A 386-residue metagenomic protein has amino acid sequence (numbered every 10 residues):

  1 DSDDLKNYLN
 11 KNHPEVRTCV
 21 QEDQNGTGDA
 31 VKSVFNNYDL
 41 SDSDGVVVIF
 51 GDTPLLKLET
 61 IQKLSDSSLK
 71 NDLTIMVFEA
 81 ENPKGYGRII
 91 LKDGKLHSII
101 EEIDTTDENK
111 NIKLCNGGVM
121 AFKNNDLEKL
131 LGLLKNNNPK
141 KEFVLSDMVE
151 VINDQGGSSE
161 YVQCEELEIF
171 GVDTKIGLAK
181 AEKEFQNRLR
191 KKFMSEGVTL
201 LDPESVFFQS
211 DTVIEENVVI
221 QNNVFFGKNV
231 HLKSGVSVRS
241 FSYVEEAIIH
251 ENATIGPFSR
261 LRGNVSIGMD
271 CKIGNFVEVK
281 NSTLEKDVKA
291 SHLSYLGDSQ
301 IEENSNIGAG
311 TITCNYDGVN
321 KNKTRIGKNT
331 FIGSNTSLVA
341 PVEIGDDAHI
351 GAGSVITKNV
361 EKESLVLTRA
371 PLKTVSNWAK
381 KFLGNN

Functional and structural regions predicted by a protein language model:
D1-I49, L55-I61, D66: Conserved N-terminal catalytic core of the sugar/cofactor nucleotidyltransferase
D3, L56-P139: Conserved core of the sugar-phosphate nucleotidyltransferase
D42-S43, L69-L73, G157: Short, high-confidence coil segments that cap the C-terminus of an alpha-helix and link into the following beta-strand
P54, K113, M120, E142 (+3 more regions): Residues that recognize and position ribonucleotide moieties
I99, L130, A181, G308 (+1 more regions): Residues that scaffold the ATP/ADP-binding catalytic core of kinase and kinase-like folds
K113-I214: Conserved alpha/beta core of the MobA/IspD/sugar-nucleotide pyrophosphorylase nucleotidyltransferase superfamily
T199-L367, L372-K373: Structural signal for interior beta-strand "rungs" in well-ordered beta-sheet cores of soluble enzyme domains
V375-N386: Short, charged, intrinsically disordered terminal tails
